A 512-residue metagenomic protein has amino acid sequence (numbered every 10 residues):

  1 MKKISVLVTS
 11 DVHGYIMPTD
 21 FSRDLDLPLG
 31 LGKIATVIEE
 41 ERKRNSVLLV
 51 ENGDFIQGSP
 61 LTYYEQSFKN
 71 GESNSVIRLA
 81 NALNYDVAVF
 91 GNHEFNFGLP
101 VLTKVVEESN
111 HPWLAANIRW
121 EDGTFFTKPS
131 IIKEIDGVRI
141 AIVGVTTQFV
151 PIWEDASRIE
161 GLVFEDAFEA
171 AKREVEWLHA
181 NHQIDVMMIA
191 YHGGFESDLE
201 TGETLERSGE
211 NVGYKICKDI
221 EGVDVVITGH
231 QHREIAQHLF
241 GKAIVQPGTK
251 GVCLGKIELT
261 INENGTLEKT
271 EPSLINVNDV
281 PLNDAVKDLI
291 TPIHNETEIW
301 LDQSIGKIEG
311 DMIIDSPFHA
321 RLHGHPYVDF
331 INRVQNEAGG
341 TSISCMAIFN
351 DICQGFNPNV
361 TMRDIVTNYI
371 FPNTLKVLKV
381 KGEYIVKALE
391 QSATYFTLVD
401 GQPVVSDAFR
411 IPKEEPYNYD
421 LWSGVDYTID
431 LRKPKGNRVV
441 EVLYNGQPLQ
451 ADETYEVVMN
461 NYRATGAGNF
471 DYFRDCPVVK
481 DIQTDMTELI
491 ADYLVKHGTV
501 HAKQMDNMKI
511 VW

Functional and structural regions predicted by a protein language model:
M1-P281, L322-V328, N332-V334, S344 (+2 more regions): Acidic, metal/ion-coordinating pockets
K3, Y15, L29, K33 (+5 more regions): Feature captures C-terminal
V6-H13, T147-Q148, E296-G310, M362-D364 (+1 more regions): Short, compositionally biased low-complexity segments
Y15-R23, A156-R158, M312-R321, I370-T374 (+1 more regions): Glycine- and acidic
L31, S73, L99, V286-I290 (+6 more regions): Alpha-helix initiation and N-capping motif
R139, S316-H319, P448: Short, solvent-exposed loop/turn motifs
L205, T297, A320, G324 (+2 more regions): Generic alpha-helical structural element
I261-V360, T465, L494-W512: A short C-terminal boundary segment appended to hydrolase-like catalytic domains
